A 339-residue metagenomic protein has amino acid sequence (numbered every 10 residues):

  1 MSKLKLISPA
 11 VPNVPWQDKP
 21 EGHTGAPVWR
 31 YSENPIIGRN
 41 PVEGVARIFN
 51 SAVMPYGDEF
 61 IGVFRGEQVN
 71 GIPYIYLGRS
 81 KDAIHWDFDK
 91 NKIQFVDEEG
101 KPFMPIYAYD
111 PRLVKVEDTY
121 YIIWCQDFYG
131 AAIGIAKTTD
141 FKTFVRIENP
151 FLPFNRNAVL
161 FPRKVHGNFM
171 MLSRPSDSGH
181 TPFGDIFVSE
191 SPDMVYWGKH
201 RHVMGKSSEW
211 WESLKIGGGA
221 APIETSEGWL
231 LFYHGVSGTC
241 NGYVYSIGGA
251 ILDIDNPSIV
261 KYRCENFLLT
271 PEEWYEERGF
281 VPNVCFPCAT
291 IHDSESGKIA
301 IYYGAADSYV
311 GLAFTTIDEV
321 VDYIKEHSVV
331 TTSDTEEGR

Functional and structural regions predicted by a protein language model:
M1-I106, V114-L214, I223-N283, S294-K298 (+1 more regions): Beta-rich carbohydrate-recognition and catalytic domains
A220: Catalytic core of Fe(II)/2-oxoglutarate
C288, H292: C-terminal substrate/ligand-recognition segments
